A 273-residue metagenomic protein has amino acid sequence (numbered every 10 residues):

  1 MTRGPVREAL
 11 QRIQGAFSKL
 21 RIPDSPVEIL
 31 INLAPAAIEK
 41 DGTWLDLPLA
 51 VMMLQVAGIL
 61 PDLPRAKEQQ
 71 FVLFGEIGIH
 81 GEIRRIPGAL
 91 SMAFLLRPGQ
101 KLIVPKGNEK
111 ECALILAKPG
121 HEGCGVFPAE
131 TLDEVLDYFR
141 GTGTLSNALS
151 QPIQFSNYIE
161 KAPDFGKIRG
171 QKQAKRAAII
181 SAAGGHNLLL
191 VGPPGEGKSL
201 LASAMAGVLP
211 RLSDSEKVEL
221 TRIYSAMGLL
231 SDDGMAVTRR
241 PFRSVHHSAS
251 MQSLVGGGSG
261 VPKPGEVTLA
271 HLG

Functional and structural regions predicted by a protein language model:
M1-L200, V237: Peripheral, non-AAA+ core regions of ATP-driven protein-machinery
D62-P64, R243, V267: Short secondary-structure boundary/capping segments
E76, D214, H247, M251 (+1 more regions): ATP/adenylate-binding site constellation spanning eukaryotic-like Ser/Thr protein kinases, ABC-transporter
F139, A182, L209, T221-Y224 (+2 more regions): Hydrophobic aliphatic residues
A177-S181, M235-P241, Q252-G273: Conserved alpha-helical scaffold flanking the Walker A/P-loop in AAA+ ATPase domains
A183, L188-G234: Walker A/P-loop
I223, M227-G228, D232-A249, S253: Cofactor-centric catalytic regions
